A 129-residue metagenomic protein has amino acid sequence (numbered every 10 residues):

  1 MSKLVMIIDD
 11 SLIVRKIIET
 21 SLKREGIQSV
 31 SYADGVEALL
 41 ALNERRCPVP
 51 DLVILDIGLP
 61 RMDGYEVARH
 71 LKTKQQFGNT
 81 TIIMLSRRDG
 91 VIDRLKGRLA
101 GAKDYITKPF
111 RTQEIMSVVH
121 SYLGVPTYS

Functional and structural regions predicted by a protein language model:
K16-R24: Charged docking surfaces used in two-component/phosphorelay signaling
S31, L59-M62, V91, L99: Residue-level signal for the "D+5" position in two-component response regulator receiver
S31-L52: Acidic, metal-coordinating helix/loop segments flanking the phosphotransfer/catalytic sites of two-component signaling
D56, S86: Active-site residues of response regulator receiver
F110-V119: C-terminal output helix
